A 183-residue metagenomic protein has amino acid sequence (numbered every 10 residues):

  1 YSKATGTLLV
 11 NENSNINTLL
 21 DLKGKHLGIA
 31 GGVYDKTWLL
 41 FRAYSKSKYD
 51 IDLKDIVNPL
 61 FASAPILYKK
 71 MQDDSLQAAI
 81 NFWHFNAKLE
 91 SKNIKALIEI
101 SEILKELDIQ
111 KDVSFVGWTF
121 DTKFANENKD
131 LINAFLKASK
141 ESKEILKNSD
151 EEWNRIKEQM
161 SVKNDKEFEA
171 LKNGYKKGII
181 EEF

Functional and structural regions predicted by a protein language model:
Y1-L53, N58-L60, Q77-W83, L97: Short, glycine-/small- and polar/acidic-enriched structural segments that line small-molecule recognition paths
T18-D21, S45-Y49, S63-L67, I100 (+3 more regions): A short alpha-helix capping/helix-coil boundary motif
K23-H26, G117, Y175-I180: Flexible glycine/proline-enriched surface loops and loop-helix/loop-strand junctions
K23-H26, G31, S45-Y49, L89-N93 (+3 more regions): Sec/Tat-exported extracytoplasmic proteins
V33, D108-D112, K163: A generic short alpha-helical patch detector that favors 3-5-residue windows in or near N-terminal regions
P65-I156: Pocket-lining segment of extracytoplasmic ligand-binding domains
E90-S91, E151-F183: An extracytoplasmic/periplasmic, membrane-proximal ligand-sensing/linker region
